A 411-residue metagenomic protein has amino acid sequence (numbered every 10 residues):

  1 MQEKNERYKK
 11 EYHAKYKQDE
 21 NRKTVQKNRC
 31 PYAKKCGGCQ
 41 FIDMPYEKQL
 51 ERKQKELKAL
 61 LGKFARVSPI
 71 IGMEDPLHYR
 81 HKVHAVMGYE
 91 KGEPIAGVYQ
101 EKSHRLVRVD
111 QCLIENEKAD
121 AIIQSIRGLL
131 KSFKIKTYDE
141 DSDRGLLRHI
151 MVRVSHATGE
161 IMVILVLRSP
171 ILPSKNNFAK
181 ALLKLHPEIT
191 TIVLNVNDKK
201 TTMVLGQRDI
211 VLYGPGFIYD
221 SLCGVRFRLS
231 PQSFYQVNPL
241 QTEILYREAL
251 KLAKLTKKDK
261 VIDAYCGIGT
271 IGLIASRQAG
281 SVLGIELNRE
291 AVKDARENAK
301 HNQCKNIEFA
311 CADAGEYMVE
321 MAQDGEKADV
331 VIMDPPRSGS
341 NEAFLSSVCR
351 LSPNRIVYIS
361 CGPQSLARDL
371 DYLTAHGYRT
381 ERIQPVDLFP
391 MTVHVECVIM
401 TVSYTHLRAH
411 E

Functional and structural regions predicted by a protein language model:
M1-K4, Q18-E20, S174, K180-S403: Rossmann-like S-adenosyl-L-methionine
N5-K17: Basic DNA-binding region of bZIP-type proteins
Y16-R29: Short, intrinsically disordered, charge-biased short linear motifs at domain edges
T24-Q26, G37-T137, A157, L172: Extended interfacial segments that mediate partner engagement and assembly in macromolecular machines
P69-P76, E140-D141, H149, R153 (+1 more regions): Short, solvent-exposed loop/turn elements at beta->coil junctions and helix N-caps that rim active or binding pockets
M87-Y89, V154-H156, D387, S403: Short, low-complexity Ser/Thr-rich regulatory SLiMs
V152, G159-R168, R226-S230: Short, aliphatic-rich beta-strand segments
T405-E411: Conserved small/polar residues in nucleotide/adenosyl-binding loops
